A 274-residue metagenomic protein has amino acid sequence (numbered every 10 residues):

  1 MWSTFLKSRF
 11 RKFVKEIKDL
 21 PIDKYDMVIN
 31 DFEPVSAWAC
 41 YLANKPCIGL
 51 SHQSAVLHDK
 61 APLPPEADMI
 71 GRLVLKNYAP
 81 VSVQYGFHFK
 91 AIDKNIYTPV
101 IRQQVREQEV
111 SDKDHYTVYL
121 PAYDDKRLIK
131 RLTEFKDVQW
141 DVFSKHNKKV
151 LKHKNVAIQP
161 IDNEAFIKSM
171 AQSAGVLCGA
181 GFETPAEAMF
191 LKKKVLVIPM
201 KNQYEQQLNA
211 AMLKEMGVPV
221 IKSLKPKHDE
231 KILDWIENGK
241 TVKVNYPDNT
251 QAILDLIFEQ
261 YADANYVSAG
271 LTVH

Functional and structural regions predicted by a protein language model:
M1-N77: Active-site and donor-binding regions of nucleotide-sugar-utilizing enzymes
D23-K24, P80, A171-Q172: Alpha-helix C-terminal capping/helix-to-coil transition sites in glycosyltransferase folds
M27-P34, A39, G49, S169-L208: A donor-sugar binding/catalytic signature common to diverse glycosyltransferases and related nucleotide-sugar
A37-L42, Y78, H88-I96, Q108-S111 (+3 more regions): Short loop/helix-cap segments at secondary-structure boundaries that form the rim of catalytic
H58-D125, V142-H146: A nucleotide-sugar donor-handling region in carbohydrate enzymes
V100-G175, K225, D229: Donor-nucleotide binding loops and adjacent catalytic segments primarily of GT-B fold Leloir glycosyltransferases
P185, M189-T241: Catalytic binding pocket for nucleotide-activated donors in carbohydrate/polymer assembly enzymes
L233-H274: C-terminal amphipathic helix plus adjacent low-complexity, charged tail appended to glycosyltransferase catalytic
